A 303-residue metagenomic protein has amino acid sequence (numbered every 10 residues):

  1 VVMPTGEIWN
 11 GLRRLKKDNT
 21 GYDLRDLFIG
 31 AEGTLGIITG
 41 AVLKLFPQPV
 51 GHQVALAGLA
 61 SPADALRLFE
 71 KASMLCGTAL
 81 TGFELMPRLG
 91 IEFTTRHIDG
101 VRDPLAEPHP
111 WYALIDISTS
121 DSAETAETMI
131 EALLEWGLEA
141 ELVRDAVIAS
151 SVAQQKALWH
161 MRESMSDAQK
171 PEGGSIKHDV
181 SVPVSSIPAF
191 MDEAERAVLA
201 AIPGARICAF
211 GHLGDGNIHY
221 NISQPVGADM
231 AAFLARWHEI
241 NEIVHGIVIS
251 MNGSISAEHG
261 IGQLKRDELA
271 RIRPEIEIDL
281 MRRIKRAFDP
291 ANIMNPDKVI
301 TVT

Functional and structural regions predicted by a protein language model:
V1-T303: Noncatalytic alpha-helical scaffold of FAD-dependent oxidoreductases
